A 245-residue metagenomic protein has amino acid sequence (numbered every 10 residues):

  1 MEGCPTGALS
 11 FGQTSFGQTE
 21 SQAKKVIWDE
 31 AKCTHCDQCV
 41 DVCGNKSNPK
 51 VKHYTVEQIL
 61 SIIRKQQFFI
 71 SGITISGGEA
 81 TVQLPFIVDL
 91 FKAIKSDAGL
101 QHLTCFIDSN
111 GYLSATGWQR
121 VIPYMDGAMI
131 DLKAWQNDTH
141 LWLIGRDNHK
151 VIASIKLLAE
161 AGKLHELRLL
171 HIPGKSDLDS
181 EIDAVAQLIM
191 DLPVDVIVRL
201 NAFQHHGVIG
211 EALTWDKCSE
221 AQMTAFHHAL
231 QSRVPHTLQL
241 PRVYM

Functional and structural regions predicted by a protein language model:
M1-A8, S15, K25-K46, E79: Cysteine-centered iron-sulfur cluster-binding motifs in ferredoxin-type domains/subunits of redox enzymes
L9-F11, S21, K46-V51, F68 (+1 more regions): Inter-heme linker and motif-flanking segments adjacent to c-type heme-binding CXXCH motifs in c-type cytochromes
G17-T19: Mature, well-folded catalytic/scaffold domains that follow N-terminal targeting or propeptide regions
K32, K50-Q58: FAD-binding FR-type
L60-G77, T81-T214: Conserved AdoMet/S-adenosylmethionine-binding subsite of the radical SAM
D216, E220: Glycine-rich, charge-dense phosphate/pyrophosphate-binding loop(s) and the adjacent flexible "lid"/catalytic subdomain
Q222-M245: A C-terminal junction/extension of Radical SAM enzymes
